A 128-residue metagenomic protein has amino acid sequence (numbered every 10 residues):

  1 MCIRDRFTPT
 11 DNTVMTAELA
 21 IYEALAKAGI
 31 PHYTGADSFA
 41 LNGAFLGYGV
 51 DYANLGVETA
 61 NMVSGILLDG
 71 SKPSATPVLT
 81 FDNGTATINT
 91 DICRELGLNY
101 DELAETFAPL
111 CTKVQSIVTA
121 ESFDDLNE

Functional and structural regions predicted by a protein language model:
M1-I3: Short, small-residue-biased leader/transition segments that mark boundaries at the very start of proteins
R6-P9: Structural motif
N12, S38, D51-E58, L79: Hinge/beta->alpha junction and helix N-cap segments in small-molecule ligand-binding domains
A17-F45: Venus flytrap/periplasmic-binding-protein-like
A17-I21, L55, T59, I92 (+1 more regions): Stable alpha-helical elements in mature extracytoplasmic
Y22-E23, G47-D51, V118: Short low-complexity, flexible loop/linker segments enriched in glycine and/or proline with clustered acidic
V50-S71: Hydrophobic alpha-helical segments within soluble ligand-binding/sensing domains
G65-E128: Hinge/cleft segment of the Venus flytrap/periplasmic-binding protein
